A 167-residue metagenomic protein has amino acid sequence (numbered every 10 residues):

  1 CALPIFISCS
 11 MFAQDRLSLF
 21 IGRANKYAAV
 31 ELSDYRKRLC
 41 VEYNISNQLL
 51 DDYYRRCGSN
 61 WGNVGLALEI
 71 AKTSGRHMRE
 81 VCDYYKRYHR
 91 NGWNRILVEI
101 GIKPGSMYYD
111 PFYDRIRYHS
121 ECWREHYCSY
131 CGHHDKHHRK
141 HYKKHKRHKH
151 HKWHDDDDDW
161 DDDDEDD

Functional and structural regions predicted by a protein language model:
C1-L3: Short, small-residue-biased leader/transition segments that mark boundaries at the very start of proteins
A13-D167: Glycine- and aromatic-enriched low-complexity segments, predominantly in secreted/extracellular proteins and matrices
